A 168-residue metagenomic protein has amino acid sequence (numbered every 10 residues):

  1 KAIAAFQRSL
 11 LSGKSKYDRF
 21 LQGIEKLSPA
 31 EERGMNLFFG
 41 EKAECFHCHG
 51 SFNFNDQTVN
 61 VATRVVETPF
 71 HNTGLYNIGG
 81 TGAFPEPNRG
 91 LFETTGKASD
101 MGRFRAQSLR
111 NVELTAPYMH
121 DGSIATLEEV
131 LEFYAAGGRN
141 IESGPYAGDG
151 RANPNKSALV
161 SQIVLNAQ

Functional and structural regions predicted by a protein language model:
K1-Q168: Periplasmic c-type cytochrome electron-transfer domains
